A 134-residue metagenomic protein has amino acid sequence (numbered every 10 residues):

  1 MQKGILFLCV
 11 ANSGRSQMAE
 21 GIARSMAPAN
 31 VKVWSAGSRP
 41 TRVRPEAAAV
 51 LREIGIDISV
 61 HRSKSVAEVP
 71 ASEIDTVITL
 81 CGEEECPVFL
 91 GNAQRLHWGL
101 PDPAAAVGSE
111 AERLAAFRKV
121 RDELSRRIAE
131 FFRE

Functional and structural regions predicted by a protein language model:
M1-A67: Conserved active-site segments centered on acidic
Q2-G4, V69-L80, F117, R133: Cytosolic catalytic domains that perform sulfur/thiol-centered chemistry
F7, S35, T79, L96-G99: Structural signal for conserved beta-strand scaffold positions within catalytic alpha/beta enzyme cores
N12, L51, V77-I78, L124: Conserved small-residue
A19, S59, A67-P70, L90-G91 (+2 more regions): Generic, ordered loop/turn and secondary-structure boundary motif
P45, K64, S72, A111 (+1 more regions): Generic alpha-helical secondary structure signal
H61, V69-A93, H97: Mid-chain, well-packed structural core segment of small domains
E85-E134: Phosphate-binding/catalytic loops
